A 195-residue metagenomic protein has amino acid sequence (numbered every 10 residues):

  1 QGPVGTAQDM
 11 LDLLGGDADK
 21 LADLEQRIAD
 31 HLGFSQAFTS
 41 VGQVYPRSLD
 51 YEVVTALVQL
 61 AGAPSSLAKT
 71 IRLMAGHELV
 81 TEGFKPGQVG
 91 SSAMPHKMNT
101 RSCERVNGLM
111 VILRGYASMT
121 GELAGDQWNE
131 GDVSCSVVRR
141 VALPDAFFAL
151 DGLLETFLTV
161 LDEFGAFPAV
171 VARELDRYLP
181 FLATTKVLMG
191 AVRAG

Functional and structural regions predicted by a protein language model:
Q1-D126: Internal glycine-rich alpha/beta core junctions
L79, P95-G195: Glycine-rich cofactor/substrate-binding loops
